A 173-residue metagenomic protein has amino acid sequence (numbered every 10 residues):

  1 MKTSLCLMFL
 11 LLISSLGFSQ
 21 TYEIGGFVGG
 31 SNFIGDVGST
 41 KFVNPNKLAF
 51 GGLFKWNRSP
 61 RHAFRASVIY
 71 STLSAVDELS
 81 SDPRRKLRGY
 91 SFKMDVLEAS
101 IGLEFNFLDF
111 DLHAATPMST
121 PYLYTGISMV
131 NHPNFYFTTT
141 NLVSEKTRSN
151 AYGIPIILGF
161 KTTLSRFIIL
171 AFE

Functional and structural regions predicted by a protein language model:
M1-I24: Bacterial Sec-dependent N-terminal signal peptides
F18-N57, N134: Short glycine/proline- and aromatic-enriched beta-strand/turn motifs that initiate or cap beta-hairpins
Q20, N44-L48, D95-A99, S119 (+1 more regions): Residues that define the transmembrane beta-barrel architecture of outer-membrane proteins
Y22, R61-F64, D111, R166-L170: Repeated loop/turn-to-beta-strand initiation elements of outer-membrane beta-barrel proteins
G26, G52-W56, I101-F105, T125-M129 (+1 more regions): Residues on the lipid-exposed face of transmembrane beta-strands in outer-membrane beta-barrel proteins
I34-T40, R84-F92, N141-K146: Extracellular loop and loop/strand-boundary signature of outer-membrane beta-barrel proteins
H62-T138: Gram-negative (and chloroplast) outer-membrane scaffold detector with strong preference for beta-barrel transmembrane
M118-E173: Outer-membrane beta-barrel transmembrane domain signature
